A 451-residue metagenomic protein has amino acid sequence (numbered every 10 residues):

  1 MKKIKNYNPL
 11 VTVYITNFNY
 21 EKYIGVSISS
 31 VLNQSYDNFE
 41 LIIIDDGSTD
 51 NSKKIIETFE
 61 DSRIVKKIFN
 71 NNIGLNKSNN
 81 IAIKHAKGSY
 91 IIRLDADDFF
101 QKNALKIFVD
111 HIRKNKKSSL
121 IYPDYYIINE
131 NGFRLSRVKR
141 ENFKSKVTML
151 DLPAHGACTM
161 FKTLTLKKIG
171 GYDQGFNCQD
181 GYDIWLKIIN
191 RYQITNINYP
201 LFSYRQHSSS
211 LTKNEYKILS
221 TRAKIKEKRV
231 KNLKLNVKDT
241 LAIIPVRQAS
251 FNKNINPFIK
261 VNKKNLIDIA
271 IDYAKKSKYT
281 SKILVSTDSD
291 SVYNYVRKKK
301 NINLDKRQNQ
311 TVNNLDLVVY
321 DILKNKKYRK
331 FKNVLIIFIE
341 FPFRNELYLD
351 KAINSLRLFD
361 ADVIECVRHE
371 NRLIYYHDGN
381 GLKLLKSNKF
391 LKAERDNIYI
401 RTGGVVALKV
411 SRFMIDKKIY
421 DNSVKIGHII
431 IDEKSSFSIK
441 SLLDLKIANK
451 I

Functional and structural regions predicted by a protein language model:
M1-S30, L233-S250: N-proximal low-complexity "stem/linker" segments adjacent to membrane-targeting elements
S29-N38, Y273-T280: Short, acidic, metal-binding catalytic loop of nucleotide-sugar glycosyltransferases
D45-K54, N71, D95, D288-V292: A conserved acidic beta->alpha catalytic loop
F69-A86, N314-I322: Glycine-rich, basic loop-to-helix element that forms the pyrophosphate-binding segment of sugar-nucleotide handling
I91, V334: Short aromatic/hydrophobic "clamp" motif used to bind/position activated sugar donors
L105-L135, N354-V363: Conserved donor NDP-sugar-binding/catalytic core segment of glycosyltransferases
K144-A223: Conserved nucleotide-sugar donor-binding catalytic segment
L315-V318, P342-E433: Conserved core of the sugar-phosphate nucleotidyltransferase
